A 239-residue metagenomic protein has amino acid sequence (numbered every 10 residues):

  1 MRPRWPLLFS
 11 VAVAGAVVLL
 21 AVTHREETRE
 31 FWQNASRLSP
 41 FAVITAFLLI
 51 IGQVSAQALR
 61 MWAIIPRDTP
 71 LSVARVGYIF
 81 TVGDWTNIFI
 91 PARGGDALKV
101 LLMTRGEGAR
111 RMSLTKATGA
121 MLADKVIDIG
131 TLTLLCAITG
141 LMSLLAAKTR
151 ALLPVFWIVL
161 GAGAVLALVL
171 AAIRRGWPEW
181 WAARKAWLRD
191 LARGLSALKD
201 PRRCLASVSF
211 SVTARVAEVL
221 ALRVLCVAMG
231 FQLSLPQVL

Functional and structural regions predicted by a protein language model:
M1-T81, M142-L239: Predominantly cytoplasmic-facing regulatory/coupling regions of multi-pass membrane proteins
S55-M61, I90-V100, L132, P236: Transmembrane helix boundary and interhelical junction motifs in multipass membrane proteins
A63-D68, L101-A109: Helix-loop junctions at the membrane interface of multi-pass solute transporters
V73-Y78, G95-D96, G108-A123: Membrane-interface alpha-helices at helix entry/exit sites of multi-pass transporters
T81-L98, R105-G108, L195: Short intracellular "coupling" helices and adjacent cytoplasmic loop segments at the cytosolic face of multi-pass
V82-I90, M112-G140: Membrane-embedded alpha-helical segments of transport systems, primarily multispan ion/solute transporters
L98-K99, T118-V126, W187, L191: Internal, well-ordered alpha-helical segments in soluble enzyme and binding-protein domains
